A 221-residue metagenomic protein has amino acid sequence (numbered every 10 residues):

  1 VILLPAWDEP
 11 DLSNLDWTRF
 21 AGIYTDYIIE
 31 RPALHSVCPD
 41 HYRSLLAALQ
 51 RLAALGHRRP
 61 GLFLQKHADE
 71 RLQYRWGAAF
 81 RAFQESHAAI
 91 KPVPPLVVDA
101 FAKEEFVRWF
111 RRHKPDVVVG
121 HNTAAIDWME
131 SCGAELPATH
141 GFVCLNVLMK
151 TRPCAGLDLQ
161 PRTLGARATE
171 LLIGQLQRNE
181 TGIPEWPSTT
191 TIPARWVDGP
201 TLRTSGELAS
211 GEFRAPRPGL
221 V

Functional and structural regions predicted by a protein language model:
V1-P5, R59-L64, P92-V97, F110-T123 (+1 more regions): Periplasmic-binding protein-like
L4-S44, C144-A155: Flexible loop/hinge segments that line or gate small-molecule binding clefts
W7-E9, A68-D69, W76, A124-A125: Alpha-helix capping/helix-boundary segments
S13-W17, R75-Q84, D127-G133: Short, aromatic/basic amphipathic alpha-helical patches
A33-L62, F101-V107, L159-E180: Hydrophobic alpha-helical segments within soluble ligand-binding/sensing domains
A48-H87, P184-R203: An alpha-beta-alpha
Q84-K91, C132-A138: Short helix-capping segments at alpha-helix termini
R108-L220: Flexible loop/turn connectors
